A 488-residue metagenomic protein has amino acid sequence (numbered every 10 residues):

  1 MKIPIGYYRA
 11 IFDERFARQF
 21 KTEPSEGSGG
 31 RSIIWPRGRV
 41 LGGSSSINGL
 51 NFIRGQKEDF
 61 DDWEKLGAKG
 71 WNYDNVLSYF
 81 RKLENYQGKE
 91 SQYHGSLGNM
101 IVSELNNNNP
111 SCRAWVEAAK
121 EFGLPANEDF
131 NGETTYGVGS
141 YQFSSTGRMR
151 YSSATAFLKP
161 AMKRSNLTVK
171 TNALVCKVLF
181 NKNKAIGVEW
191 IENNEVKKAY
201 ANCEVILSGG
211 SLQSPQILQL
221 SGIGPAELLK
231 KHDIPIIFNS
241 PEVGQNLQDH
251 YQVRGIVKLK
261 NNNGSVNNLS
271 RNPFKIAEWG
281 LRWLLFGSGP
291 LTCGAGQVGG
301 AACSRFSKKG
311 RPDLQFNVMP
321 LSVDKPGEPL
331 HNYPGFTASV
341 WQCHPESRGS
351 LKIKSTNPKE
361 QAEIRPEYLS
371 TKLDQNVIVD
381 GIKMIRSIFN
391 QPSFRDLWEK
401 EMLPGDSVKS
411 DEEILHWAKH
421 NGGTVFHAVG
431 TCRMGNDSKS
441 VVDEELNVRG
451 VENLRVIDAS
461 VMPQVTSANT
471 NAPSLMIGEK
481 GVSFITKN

Functional and structural regions predicted by a protein language model:
M1-N488: N-terminal redox-cofactor-binding region of secreted/periplasmic oxidoreductases
